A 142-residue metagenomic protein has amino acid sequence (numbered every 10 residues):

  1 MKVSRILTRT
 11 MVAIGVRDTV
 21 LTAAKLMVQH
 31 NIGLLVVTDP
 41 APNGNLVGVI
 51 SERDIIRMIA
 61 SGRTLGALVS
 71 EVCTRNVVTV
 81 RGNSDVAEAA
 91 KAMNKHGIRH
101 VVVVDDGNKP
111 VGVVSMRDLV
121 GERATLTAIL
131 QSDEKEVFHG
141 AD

Functional and structural regions predicted by a protein language model:
M1-T10, S51-T79, D85-N94, D106 (+1 more regions): Tandem CBS (Bateman) regulatory domains
I14-I32, T38-D39, V80-G97, V103-D106 (+1 more regions): The conserved cystathionine-beta-synthase
P40-P42, S61: Short polar/acidic secondary-structure junctions
N43-N45, K109: Residue-level signal for well-ordered, solvent-exposed loop/turn and beta-edge residues enriched in charged/polar side
